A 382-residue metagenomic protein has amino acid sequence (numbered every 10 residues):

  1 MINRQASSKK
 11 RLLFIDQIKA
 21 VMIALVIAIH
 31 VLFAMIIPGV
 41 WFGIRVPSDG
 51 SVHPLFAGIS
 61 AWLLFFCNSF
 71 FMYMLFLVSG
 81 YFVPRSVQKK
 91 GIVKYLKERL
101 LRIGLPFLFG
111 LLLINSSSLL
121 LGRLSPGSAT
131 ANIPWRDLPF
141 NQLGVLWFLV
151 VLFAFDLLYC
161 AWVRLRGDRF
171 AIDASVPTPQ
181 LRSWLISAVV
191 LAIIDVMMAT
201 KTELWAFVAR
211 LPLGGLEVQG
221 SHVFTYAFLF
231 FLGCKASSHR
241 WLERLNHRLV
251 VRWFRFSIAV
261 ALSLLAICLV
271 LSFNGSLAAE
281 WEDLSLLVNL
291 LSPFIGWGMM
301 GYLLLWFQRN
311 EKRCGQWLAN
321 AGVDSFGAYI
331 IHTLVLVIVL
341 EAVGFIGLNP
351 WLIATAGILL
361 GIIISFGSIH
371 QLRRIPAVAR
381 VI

Functional and structural regions predicted by a protein language model:
M1-I382: Alpha-helical transmembrane segments and their immediate juxtamembrane cytosolic regions
